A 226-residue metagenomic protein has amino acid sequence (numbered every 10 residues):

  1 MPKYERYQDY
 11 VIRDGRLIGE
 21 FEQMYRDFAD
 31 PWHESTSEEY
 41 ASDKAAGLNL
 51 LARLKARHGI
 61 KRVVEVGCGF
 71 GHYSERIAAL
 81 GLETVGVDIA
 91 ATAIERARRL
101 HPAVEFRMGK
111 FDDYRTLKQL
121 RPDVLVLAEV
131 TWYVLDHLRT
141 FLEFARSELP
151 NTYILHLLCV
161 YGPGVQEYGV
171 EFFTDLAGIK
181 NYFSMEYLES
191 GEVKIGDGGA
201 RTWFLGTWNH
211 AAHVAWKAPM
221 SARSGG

Functional and structural regions predicted by a protein language model:
M1-K55: Conserved class I S-adenosyl-L-methionine
F70-G81: Conserved SAM-binding loop of SAM-dependent methyltransferases across substrates and taxa, primarily the Class I
T84-D88: Conserved SAM-binding motif I beta-strand of class I
A90-T92: Conserved SAM/SAH-binding beta-strand->alpha-helix loop
A97-R98: Conserved SAM-binding loop
H101-D113: Conserved SAM-binding strand-loop segment of SAM-dependent methyltransferases
Y133-F144: A short, conserved alpha-helix within the catalytic core of class I
N151-V160: Conserved beta-strand signature within the Rossmann-like core of class I S-adenosyl-L-methionine
